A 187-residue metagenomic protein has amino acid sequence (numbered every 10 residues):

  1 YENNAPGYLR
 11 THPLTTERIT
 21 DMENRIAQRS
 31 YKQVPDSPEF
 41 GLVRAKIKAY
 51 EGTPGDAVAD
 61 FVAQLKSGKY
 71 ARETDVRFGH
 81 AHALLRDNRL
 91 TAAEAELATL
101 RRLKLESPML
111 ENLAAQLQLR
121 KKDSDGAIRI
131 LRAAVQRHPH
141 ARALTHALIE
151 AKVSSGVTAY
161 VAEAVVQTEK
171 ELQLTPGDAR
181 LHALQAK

Functional and structural regions predicted by a protein language model:
Y1-A143, S155, A162, V166-E169 (+2 more regions): Extracytoplasmic and endomembrane cell-envelope/extracellular-matrix remodeling and assembly machinery
H80, A114, L148-E150, Q185: Structural register within alpha-helical repeat arrays
H146, V165, H182-A183: Hydrophobic face of alpha-helices
P176-K187: Short, intrinsically disordered, charge-balanced linker/junction segments flanking boundaries in proteins
